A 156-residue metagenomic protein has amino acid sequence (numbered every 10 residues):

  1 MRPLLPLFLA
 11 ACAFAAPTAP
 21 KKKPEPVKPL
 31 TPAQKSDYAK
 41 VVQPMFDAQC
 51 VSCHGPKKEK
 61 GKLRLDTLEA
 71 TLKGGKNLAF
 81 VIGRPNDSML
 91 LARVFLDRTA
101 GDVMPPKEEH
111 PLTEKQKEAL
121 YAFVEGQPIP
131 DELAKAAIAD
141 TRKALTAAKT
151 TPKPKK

Functional and structural regions predicted by a protein language model:
M1-L4: Positively charged n-region of N-terminal signal peptides that target proteins for export
L7-P17: Hydrophobic h-region of N-terminal signal peptides that target proteins for export in Gram-negative bacteria
A16-K156: Aromatic- and Gly/Pro-enriched helix-to-coil junctions and flexible linker segments
